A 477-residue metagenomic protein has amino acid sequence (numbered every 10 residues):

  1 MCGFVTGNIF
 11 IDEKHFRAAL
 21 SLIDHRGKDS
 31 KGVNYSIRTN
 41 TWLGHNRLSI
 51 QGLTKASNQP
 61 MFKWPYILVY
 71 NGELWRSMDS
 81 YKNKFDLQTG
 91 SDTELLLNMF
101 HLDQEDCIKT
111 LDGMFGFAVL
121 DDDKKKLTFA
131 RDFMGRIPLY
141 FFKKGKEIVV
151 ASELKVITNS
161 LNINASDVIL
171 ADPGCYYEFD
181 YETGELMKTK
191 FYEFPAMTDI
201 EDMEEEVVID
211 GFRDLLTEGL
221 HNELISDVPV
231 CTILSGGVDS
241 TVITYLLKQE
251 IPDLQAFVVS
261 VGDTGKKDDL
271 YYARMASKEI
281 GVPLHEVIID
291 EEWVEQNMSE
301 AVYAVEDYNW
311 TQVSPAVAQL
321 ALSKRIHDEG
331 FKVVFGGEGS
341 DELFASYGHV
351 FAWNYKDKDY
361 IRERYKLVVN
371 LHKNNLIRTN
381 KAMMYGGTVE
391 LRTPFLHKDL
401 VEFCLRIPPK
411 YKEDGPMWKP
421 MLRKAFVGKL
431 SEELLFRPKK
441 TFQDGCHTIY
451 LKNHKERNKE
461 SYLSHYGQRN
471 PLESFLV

Functional and structural regions predicted by a protein language model:
M1-V69, E73, L102-M203, D214-H221 (+4 more regions): N-terminal glutamine amidotransferase
N8-K14, T39, D123-T128, F133-G145 (+2 more regions): ATP-dependent adenylate-handling active sites, centered on carboxylate activation for C-N bond formation
F16, Y70-D123, A130, S240-T244 (+2 more regions): Short histidine
R26-Y35, T89-L95, L139, V313 (+1 more regions): A short, aromatic/hydrophobic, helix- or strand-capping loop or linear motif that either lines the entrance/gate
S30-K31, L87-D92, A165-S166, L430-T441: Short, surface-exposed acidic
L74, D79-Y81, L154-V156, E342 (+1 more regions): Short, well-ordered alpha-helical scaffold segment located in the soluble/lumenal catalytic or ligand-binding core
N83-Q88, E105-C107, S160-D167, Y308-W310 (+1 more regions): Short, polar/flexible loop-turn hinges at active-site or ligand-entry regions and domain interfaces
E432-L476: PAPS-dependent sulfotransferase catalytic core
